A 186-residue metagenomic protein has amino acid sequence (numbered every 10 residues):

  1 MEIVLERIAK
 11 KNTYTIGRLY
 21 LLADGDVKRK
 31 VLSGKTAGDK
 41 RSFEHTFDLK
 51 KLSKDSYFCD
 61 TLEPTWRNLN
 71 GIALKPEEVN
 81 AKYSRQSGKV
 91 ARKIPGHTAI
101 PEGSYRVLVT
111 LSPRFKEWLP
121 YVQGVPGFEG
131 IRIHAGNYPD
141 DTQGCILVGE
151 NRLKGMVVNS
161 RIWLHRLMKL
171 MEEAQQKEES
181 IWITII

Functional and structural regions predicted by a protein language model:
M1-I181, I186: Cell wall/extracellular polymer interaction/catalysis modules
